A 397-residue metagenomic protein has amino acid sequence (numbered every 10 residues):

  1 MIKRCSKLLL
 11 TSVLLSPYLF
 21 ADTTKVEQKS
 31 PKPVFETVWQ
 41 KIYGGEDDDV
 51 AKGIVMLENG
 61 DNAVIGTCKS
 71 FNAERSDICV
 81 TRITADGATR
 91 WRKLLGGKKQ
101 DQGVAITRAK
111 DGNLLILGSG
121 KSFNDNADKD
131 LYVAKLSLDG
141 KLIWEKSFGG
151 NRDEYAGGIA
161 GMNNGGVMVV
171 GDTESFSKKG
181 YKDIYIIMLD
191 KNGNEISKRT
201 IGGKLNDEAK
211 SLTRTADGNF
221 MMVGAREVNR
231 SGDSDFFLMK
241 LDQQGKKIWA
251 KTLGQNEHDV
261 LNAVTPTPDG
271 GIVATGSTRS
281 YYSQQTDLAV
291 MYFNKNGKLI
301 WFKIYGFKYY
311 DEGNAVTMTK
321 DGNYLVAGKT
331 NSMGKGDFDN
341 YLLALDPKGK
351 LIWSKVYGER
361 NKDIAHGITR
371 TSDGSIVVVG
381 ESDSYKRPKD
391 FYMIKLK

Functional and structural regions predicted by a protein language model:
M1-L9: Bacterial N-terminal signal peptides that target proteins for export
R4, F20-A21: Short, flexible coil/linker elements and helix-boundary hinge sites characteristic of intrinsically disordered
L10-P17: Bacterial N-terminal signal peptides
D22-K397: A sequence-level/structural motif corresponding to short, flexible coil/turn segments enriched in small polar residues
